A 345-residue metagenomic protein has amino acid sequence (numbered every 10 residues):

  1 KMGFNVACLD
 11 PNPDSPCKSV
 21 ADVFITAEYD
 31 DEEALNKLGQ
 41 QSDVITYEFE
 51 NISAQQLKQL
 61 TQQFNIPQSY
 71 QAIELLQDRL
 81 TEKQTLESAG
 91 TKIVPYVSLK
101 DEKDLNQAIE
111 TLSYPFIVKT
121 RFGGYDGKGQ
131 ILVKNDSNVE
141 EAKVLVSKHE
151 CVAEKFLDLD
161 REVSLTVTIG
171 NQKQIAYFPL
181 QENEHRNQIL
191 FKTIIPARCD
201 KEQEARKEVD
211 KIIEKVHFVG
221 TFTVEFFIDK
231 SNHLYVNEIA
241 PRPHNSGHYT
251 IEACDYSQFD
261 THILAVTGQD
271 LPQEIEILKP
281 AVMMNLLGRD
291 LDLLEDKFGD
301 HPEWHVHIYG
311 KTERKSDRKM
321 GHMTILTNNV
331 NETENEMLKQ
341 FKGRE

Functional and structural regions predicted by a protein language model:
K1-Q77, T81, K103: ATP-binding N-terminal substructure of ATP-dependent carboxylate-amine bond-forming enzymes
G3, S42-D43, N65, S113 (+2 more regions): Residue-level detector of structured alpha->beta connecting loops
L75-S164, T168-K215: Active-site nucleotide/adenylate-binding loops and adjacent lid/helix of ATP-dependent enzymes
I169-Q174, D229-N232, T327-N329: Short acidic-glycine loop/turn motifs at beta-strand connectors
A176, F222, L234-E238: Protein kinase-like catalytic core scaffold
E204-V224, K230, A240-R289: Active-site "cap" helix and flanking loop/linker of ATP-utilizing ligase/carboxylase catalytic domains
L264-E345: Peripheral (often C-terminal) accessory segments that flank ATP-dependent C-N-forming ligase machineries
